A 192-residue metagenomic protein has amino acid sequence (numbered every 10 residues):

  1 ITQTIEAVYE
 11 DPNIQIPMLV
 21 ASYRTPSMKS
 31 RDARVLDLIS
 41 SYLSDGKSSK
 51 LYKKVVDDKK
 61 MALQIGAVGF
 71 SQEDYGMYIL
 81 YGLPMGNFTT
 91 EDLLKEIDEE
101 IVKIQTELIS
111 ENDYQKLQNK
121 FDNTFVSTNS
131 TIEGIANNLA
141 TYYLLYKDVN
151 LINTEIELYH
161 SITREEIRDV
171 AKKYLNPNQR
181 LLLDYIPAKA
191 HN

Functional and structural regions predicted by a protein language model:
I1-S48, L158: His/Glu-based metal-binding/catalytic segments typifying zinc-dependent metallopeptidases
T2-V8, L63-V68, I167-R168: Glycine-rich, charged/polar anion/phosphate-binding loops that engage phosphate groups from diverse ligands
Y9, A171-Y174: Short proline/glycine-enriched turn/loop segments at secondary-structure junctions
Q15-S27, K53-T106, E111-S161, N178-P187: M16 family metallopeptidases and their MPP-like homologs
D37, E165-E166: Surface-exposed amphipathic alpha-helical segments in non-transmembrane regions that serve as interaction surfaces
